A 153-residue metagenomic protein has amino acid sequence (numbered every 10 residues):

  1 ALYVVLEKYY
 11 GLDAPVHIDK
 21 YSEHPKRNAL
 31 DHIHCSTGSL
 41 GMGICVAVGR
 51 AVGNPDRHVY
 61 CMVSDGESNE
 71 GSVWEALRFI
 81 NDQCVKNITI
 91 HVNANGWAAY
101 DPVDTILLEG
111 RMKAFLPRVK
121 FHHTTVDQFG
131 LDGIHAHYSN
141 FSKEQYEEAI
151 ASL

Functional and structural regions predicted by a protein language model:
A1-D82: Cofactor-binding active-site loop characterized by glycine-rich and histidine/acidic residues
Y3-V5, S72-W74, Y100-D104, F129-H135: Short acidic, glycine/serine/threonine-rich loops at helix termini
K8-Y9, K20, A99, H137-N140 (+1 more regions): Intrinsically disordered, low-complexity N-terminal regions enriched in serine/proline/glycine with scattered basic
H17, N93, H122-T124: Conserved beta-strand termini and adjacent loop/short-helix elements that scaffold enzyme active sites in alpha/beta
L30, H34-L40, I44, A51 (+3 more regions): Aromatic-enriched hydrophobic runs in primary sequence
C45, H58-Y60, N87-I90, K120: Structural motif
Q83-R111, L116: A short, conserved beta-to-alpha structural element at the edge of catalytic cores that scaffolds binding
G110-L153: Glycine/aspartate-rich loop-and-adjacent alpha/beta segment that forms the canonical ThDP
